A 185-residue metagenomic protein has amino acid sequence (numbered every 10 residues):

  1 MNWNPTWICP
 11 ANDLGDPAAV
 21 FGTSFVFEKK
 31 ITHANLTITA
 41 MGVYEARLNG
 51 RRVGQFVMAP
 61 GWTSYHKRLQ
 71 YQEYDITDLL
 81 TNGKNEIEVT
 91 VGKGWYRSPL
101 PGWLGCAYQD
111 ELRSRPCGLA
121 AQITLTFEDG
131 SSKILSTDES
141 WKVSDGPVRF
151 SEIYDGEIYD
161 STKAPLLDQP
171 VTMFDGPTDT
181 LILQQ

Functional and structural regions predicted by a protein language model:
M1-D13: Boundary/junction segments of secreted and surface-exposed precursor proteins
M1-N4, K133, D168-M173: Short intrinsically disordered, low-complexity coil segments enriched in acidic
P10-D16, V20-S161: Accessory beta-strand-rich segments of carbohydrate-active enzymes
L166-Q185: Flexible inter-domain linker/hinge segments
